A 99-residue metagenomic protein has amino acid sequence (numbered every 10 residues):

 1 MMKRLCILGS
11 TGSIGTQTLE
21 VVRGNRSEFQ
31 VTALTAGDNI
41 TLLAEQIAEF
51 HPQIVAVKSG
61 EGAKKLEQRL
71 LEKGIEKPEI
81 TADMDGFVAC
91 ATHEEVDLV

Functional and structural regions predicted by a protein language model:
M1-V55: N-terminal Rossmann-like dinucleotide-binding module
D38, G62, F87: Residue-level detector of flexible, active-site-proximal loop/helix-junction positions within diverse enzyme catalytic
T41-L43, E61-L66: Short, charged/polar "capping" segments at the starts of alpha-helices and the immediately preceding loops
E45, K58, R69-L71: Short amphipathic alpha-helical patches
V55-A56, V99: Short glycine-rich phosphate-binding loop at a beta-alpha junction
E67-D97: A structured beta-alpha segment of the ubiquitous adenosine-cofactor-binding alpha/beta core
